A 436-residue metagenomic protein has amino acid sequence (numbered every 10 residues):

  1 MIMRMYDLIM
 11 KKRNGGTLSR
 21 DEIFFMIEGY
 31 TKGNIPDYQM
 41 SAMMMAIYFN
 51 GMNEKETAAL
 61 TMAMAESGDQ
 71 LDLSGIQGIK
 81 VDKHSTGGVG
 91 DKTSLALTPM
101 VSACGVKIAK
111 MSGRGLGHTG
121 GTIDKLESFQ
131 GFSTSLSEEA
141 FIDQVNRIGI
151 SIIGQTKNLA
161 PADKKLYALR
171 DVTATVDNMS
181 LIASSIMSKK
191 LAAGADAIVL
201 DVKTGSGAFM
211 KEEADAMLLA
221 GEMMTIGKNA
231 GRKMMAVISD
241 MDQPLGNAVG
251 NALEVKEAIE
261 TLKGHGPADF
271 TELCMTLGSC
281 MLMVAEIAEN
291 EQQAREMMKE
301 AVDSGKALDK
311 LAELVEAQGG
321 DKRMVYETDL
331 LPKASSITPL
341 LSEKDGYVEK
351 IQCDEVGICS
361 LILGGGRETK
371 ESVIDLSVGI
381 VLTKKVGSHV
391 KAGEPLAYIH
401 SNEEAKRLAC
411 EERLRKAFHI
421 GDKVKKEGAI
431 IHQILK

Functional and structural regions predicted by a protein language model:
M1-G90, T261-L262, A312-A317, D321 (+2 more regions): Acidic, glycine/proline-rich low-complexity segments that act as flexible tails and inter-domain linkers
D7, K12, T17-S19, Q70-L71 (+5 more regions): Well-ordered secondary-structure scaffolds
M44-Y48, K125, D163-V172, D201-M210 (+1 more regions): Active-site-proximal beta-alpha loop/turn segments in soluble metabolic enzymes
F49-N50, L95-A109, K189-G194, N229-A230 (+1 more regions): Alpha-helix C-terminal capping segments
I79-S102, V106-H118: Glycine/serine-rich anion-binding loops at beta->alpha junctions that coordinate negatively charged ligand groups
M111, V145, I153-T156, D201-G205 (+1 more regions): Short beta-strand segments
K125-S151, G221-G227, G231: A glycine-rich helix N-cap at a beta->alpha junction
N146-A195: Phosphate/diphosphate-binding glycine-rich loops and adjacent basic-rich segments that engage nucleotide
